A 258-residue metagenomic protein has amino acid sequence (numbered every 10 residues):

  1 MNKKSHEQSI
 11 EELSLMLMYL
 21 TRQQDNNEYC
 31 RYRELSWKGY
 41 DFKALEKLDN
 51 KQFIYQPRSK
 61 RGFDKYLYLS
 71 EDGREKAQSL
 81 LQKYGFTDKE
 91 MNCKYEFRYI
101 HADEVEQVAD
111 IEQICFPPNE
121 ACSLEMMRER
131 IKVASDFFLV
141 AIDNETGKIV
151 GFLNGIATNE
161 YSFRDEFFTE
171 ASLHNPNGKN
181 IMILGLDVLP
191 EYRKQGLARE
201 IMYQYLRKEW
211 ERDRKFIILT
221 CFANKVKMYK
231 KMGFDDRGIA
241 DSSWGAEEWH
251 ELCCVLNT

Functional and structural regions predicted by a protein language model:
M1-K43, Y84: Short amphipathic alpha-helical interface segments
N50-K60: A short, conserved structural fragment
P57-S59, I218-T220, K230, D235-E251: Conserved catalytic-core motifs of GNAT/GCN5-like acyltransferases
Y68-R74, S79, M91, H101 (+2 more regions): C-terminal "cap" of GNAT-fold acetyltransferases
K94-V108: A short beta-loop-alpha structural element at the N-terminal edge of CoA-dependent acyl/N-acetyltransferase catalytic
T146-D187, R193, S243-E248: Conserved acyl-donor/pantetheine-binding loop and adjacent beta-alpha core of acyl/acetyltransferases and related
V188, K194-R207: Conserved acetyl-CoA-binding loop-helix of GNAT-fold acetyltransferases
M202, K208-F222: Conserved GNAT acetyl-CoA-binding A-motif
